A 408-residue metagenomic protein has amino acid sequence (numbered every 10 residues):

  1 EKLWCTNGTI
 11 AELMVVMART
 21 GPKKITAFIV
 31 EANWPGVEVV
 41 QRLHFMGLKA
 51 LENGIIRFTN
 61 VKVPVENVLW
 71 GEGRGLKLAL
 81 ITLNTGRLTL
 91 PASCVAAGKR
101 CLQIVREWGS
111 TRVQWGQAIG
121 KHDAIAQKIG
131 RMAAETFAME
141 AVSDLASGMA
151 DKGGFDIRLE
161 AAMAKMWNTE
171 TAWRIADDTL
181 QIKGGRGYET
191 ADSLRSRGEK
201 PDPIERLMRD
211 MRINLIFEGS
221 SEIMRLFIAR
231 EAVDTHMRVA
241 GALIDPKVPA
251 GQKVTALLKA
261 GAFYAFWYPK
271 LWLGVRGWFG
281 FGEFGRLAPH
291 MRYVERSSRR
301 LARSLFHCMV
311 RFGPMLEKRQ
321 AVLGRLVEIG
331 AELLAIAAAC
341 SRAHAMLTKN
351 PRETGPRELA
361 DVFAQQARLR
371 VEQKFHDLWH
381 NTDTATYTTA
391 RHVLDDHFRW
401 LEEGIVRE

Functional and structural regions predicted by a protein language model:
E1-E38: A short core secondary-structure module
C5, L48, F155, L159-F263 (+1 more regions): Alpha-helix capping/hinge segments and adjacent helical runs
E38-F137, R212-L215, S221-M224, R230-H236 (+1 more regions): Glycine-rich beta->alpha junctions and the first turn(s) of the following alpha-helix
A96, G130-A133, F137, M166-W173 (+7 more regions): Generic structural signal for well-ordered, non-transmembrane alpha-helical segments in soluble/cytosolic regions
R106, Q127-D151, E332-A345: Loop-to-helix element that buttresses phosphate recognition and phosphoryl-transfer chemistry
W108-G116, A146-G153, C308-M315, C340-P351 (+1 more regions): Secondary-structure edge/capping motif, primarily at the C-terminal ends of alpha-helices and the immediately following
G120-K128, M149, I157-M166: Conserved short loop/turn motifs at secondary-structure junctions
R325, I329-A335, A339-A385: C-terminal structured "cap/appendage" subdomains that terminate the fold
